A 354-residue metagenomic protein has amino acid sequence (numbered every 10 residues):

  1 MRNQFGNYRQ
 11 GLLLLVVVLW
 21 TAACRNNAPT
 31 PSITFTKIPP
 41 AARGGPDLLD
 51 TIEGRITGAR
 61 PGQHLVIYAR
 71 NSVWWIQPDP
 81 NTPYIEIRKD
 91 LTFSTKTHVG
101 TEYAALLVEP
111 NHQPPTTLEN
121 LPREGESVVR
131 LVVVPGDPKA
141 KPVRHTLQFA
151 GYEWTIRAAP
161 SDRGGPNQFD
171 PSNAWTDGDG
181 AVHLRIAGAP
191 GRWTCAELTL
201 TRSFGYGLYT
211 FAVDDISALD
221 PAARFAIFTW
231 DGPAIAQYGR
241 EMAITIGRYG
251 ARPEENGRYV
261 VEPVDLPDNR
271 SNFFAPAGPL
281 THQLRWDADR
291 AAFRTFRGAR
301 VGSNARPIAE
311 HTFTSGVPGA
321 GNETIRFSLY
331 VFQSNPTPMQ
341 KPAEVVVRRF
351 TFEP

Functional and structural regions predicted by a protein language model:
T21-A23: C-terminal motif of bacterial Sec signal peptides marking the signal peptidase cleavage site
A28-P138: Ser/Thr-rich low-complexity repeats and stalk/linker segments
W75-P78, P166-P171, A181-Y209, P263-N272: Secreted extracellular polysaccharide-interacting domains
D79-T92, T97, Y238, F274 (+1 more regions): Aromatic sugar-binding interfaces of carbohydrate-active proteins
T155-A181: Extracellular glycan-recognition surfaces and repeat-rich motifs
I186-E254: Secretory/extracellular carbohydrate-interaction modules and structurally similar beta-sandwich "look-alikes"
Y209-F211, G278-W286, A291-T295: Short tryptophan-centered beta-strand motifs in secreted/extracellular beta-sheet-rich domains of glycan-recognition
G232-T281, R290, S328-S334: Glycine-aromatic-enriched beta-strand/loop faces of beta-sandwich-type recognition domains, especially lectin-like
